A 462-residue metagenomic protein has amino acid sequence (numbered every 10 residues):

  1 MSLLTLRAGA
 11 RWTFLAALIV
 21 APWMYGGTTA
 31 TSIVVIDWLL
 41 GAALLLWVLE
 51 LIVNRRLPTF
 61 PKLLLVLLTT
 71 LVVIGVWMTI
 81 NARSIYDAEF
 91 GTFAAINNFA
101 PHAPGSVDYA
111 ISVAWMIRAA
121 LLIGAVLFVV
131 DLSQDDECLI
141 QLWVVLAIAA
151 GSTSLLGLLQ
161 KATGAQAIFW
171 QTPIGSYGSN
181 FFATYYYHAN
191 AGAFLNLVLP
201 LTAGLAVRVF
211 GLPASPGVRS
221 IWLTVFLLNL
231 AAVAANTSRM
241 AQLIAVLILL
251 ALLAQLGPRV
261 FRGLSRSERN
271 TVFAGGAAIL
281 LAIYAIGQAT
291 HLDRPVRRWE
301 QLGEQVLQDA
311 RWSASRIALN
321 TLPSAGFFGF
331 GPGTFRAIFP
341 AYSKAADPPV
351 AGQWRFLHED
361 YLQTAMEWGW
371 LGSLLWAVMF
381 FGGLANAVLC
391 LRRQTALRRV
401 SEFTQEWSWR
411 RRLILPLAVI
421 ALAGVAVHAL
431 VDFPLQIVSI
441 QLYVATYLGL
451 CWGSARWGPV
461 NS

Functional and structural regions predicted by a protein language model:
M1-I148, G204-L223, L250-I279, V306 (+3 more regions): Transmembrane signal-anchor hairpin modules in multi-pass inner-membrane enzymes, especially those that act on
P22-T29, Y187, A234, Y361 (+3 more regions): Membrane helix-loop boundary segments at the extracytoplasmic
Y25-I36, Y186-A189, W222-R259, A285-L292 (+2 more regions): Helix-loop-helix junctions and helix-breaking kinks within/between transmembrane helices of multi-pass membrane
T70-R83, L121, C138-Q171, Y186 (+1 more regions): Hydrophobic alpha-helical transmembrane segments
N81, L155, Q160-G164, T172 (+5 more regions): A membrane-periplasm/extracellular boundary helix in multi-pass inner-membrane enzymes that assemble envelope glycans
T153, Q166-L205, M240, D360-T364: Membrane-interface segments at transmembrane-helix junctions in multi-pass inner-membrane proteins
Y187, W312-W354, Y361, W368-L375: TM-adjacent membrane-interface loops and short helices in multi-pass inner/ER membrane proteins
W370-P416: Hydrophobic transmembrane alpha-helices and their immediate junctions
